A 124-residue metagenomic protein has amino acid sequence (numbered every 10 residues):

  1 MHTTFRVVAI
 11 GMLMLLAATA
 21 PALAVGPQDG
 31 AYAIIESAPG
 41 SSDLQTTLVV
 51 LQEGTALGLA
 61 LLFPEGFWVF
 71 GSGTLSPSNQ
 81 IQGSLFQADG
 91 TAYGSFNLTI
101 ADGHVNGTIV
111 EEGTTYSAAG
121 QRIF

Functional and structural regions predicted by a protein language model:
M1-A9: Bacterial N-terminal signal peptides that target proteins for export
M1-H2, A17, N106: A detector of low-complexity, intrinsically disordered, Ser/Thr/Gly/Pro/Ala-rich segments
V8-A18: Bacterial N-terminal signal peptides
A20-A24: Sec/Tat signal peptide C-region and signal peptidase I cleavage site
V25-A101, N106-F124: Central antiparallel beta-sheet cores of small beta-barrel/beta-sandwich binding domains
